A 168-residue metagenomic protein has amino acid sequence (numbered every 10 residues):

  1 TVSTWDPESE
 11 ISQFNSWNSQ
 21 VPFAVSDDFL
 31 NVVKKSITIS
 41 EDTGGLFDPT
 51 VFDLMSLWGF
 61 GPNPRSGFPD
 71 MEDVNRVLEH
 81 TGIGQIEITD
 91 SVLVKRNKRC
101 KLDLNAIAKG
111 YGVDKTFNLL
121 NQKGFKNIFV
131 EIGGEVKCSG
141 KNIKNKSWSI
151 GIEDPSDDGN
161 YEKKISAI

Functional and structural regions predicted by a protein language model:
T1-I168: Mature catalytic core of soluble alpha/beta enzymes
